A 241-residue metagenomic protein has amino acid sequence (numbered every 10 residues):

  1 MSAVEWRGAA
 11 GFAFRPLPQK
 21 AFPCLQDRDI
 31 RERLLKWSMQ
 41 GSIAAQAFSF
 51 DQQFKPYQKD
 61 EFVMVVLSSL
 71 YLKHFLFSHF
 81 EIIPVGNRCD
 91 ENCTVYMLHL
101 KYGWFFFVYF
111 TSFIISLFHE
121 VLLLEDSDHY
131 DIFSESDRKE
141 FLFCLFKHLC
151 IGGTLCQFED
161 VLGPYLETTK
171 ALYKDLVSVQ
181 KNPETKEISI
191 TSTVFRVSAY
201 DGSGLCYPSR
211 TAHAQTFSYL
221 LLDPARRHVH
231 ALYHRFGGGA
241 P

Functional and structural regions predicted by a protein language model:
M1-S178: Extended, low-hydrophobicity segments enriched in charged/polar residues
Y109, A240-P241: A short, polar/proline- and glycine-enriched secondary-structure boundary/capping micro-motif
L124, R196-A199, Y233: Surface-exposed beta-strand edges and flanking loops
D131, F158-E159, T185, C206-Y207 (+2 more regions): Intrinsically disordered, low-complexity regions enriched in proline, serine, glycine and charged residues
K147-L222: Long, contiguous regulatory modules within eukaryotic nuclear regulatory proteins
D201-G202, L221-H228, R235-G239: Conserved beta-strand elements of beta-rich interaction domains across eukaryotes, especially beta-propellers
